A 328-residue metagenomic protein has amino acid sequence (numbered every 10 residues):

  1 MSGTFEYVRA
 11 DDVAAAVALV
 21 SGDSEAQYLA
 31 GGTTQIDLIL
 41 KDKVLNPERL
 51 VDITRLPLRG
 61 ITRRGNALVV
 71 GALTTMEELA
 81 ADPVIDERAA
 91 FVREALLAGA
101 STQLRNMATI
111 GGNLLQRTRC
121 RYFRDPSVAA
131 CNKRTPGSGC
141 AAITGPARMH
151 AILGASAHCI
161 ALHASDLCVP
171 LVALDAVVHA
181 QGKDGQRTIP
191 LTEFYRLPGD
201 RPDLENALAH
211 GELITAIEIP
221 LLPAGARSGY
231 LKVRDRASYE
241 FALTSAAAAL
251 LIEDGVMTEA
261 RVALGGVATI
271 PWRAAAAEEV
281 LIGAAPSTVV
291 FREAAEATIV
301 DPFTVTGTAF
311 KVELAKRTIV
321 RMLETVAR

Functional and structural regions predicted by a protein language model:
M1-R328: C-terminal structural segment of proteins
